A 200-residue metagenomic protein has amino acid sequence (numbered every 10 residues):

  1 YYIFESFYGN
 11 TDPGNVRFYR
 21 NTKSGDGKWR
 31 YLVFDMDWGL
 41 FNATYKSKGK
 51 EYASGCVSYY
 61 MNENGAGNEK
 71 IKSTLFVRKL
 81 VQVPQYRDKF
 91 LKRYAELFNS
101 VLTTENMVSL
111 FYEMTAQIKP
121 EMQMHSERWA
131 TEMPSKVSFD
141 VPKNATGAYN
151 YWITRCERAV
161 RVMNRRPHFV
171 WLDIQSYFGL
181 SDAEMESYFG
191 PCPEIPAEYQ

Functional and structural regions predicted by a protein language model:
Y1-Q200: Middle-to-C-terminal accessory/interaction subdomains
